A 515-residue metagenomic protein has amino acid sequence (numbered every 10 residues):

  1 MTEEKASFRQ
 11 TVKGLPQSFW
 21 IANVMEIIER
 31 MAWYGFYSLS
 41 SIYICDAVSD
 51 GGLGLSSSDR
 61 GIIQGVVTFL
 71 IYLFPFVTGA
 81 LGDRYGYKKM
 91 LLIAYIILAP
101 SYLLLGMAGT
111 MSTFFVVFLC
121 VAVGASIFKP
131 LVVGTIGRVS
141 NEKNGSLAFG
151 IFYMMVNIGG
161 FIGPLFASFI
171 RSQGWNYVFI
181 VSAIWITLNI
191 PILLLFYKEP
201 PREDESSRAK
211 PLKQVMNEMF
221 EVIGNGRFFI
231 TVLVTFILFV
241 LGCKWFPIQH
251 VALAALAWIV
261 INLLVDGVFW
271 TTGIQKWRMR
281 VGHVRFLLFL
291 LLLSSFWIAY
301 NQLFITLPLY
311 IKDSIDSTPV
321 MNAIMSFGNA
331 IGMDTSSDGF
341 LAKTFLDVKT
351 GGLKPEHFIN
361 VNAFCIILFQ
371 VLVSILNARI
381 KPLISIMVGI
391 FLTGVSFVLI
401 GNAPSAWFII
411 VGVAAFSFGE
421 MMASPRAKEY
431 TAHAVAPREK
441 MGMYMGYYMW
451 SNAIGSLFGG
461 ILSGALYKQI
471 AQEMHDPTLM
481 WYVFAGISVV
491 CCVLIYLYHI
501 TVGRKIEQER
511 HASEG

Functional and structural regions predicted by a protein language model:
S38-D59, I305-L353: Short amphipathic helix-loop junctions that connect adjacent transmembrane helices in Major Facilitator Superfamily/SLC
I62-A80, N360-V373: Central cavity-lining transmembrane alpha-helices of secondary-active solute carriers, predominantly the Major
I96-T110, F391-P404: C-terminal ends and interior cores of transmembrane alpha-helices in multi-pass membrane transporters/permeases
I127-N141, M422-P437: Intracellular juxtamembrane helix-capping segments at the cytosolic ends of symmetry-related transmembrane helices
S146-R171, W185-I186, Y448-I461: Glycine-rich segments within core transmembrane alpha-helices of 12-TM secondary carriers
F169-I184, G242-A252, A465-S488: A membrane-interface helix-boundary motif in multi-pass transporters
Y177-L195, L233, A254-I259, T478-L497: Symmetry-related core transmembrane helices of the 12-TM Major Facilitator Superfamily/SLC fold
